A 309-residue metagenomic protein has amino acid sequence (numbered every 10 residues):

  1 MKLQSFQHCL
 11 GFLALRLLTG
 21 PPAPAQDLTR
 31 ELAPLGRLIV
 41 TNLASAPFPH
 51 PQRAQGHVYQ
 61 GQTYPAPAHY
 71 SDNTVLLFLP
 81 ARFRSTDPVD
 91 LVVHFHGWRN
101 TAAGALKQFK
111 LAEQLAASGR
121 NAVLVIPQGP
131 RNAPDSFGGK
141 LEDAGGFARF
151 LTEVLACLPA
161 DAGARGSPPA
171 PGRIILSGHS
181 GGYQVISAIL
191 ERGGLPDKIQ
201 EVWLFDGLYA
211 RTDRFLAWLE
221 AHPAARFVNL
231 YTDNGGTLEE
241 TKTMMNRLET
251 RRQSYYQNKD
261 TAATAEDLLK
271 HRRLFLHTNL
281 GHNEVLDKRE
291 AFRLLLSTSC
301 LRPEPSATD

Functional and structural regions predicted by a protein language model:
G11-T19: Bacterial N-terminal signal peptides
A25-D90, A122, Y256-T261, E304-T308: A domain-start/cap signature at the N-terminus of enzymes
P88-L91, F95-C157: Active-site machinery of serine-nucleophile hydrolases
F150-A170: Conserved acidic catalytic loop of the alpha/beta-hydrolase fold
S167-S180: Alpha/beta-hydrolase fold nucleophile elbow
Y183-G194: Short glycine-enriched nucleophile-adjacent loop and the immediately C-terminal alpha-helix near the catalytic center
P196-G207: A conserved short beta-strand
N229-D309: C-terminal catalytic histidine-bearing segment of alpha/beta-hydrolase fold enzymes
